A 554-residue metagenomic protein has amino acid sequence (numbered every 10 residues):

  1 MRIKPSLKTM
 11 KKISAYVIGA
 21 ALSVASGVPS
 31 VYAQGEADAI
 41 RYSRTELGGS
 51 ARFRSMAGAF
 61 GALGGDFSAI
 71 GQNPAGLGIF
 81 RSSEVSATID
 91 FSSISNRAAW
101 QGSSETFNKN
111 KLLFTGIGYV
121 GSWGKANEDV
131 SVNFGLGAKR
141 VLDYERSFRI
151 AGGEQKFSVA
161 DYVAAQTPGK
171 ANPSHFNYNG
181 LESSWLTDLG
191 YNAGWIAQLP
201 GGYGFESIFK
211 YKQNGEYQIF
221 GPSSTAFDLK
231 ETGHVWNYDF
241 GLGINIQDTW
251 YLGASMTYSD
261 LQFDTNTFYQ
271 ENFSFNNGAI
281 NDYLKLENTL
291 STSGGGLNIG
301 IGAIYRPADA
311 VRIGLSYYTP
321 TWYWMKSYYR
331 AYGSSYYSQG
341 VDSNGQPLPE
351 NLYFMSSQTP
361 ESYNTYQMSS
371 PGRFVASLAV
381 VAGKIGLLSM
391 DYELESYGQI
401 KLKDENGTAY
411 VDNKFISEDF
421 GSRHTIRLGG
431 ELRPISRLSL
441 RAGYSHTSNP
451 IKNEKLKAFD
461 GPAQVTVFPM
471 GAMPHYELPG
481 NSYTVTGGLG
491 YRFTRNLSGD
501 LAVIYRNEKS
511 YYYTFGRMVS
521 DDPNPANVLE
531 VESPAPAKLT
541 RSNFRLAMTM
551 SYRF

Functional and structural regions predicted by a protein language model:
M1-A37, F554: Bacterial Sec-dependent N-terminal signal peptides
V17, E36-R44, G102-F107: Generic N-terminal amphipathic/basic segments
A21-P29, A75, I89, A442: Residue-level signal for alpha-helical transmembrane segments in multi-pass membrane proteins
Q34-G48, F53, S122-F554: Outer-membrane beta-barrel porins/channels
A51, L63-Q72, G78-Q155: Outer-membrane beta-barrel translocator/receptor signature
I70-N73, E532-P534: Short structured motifs
